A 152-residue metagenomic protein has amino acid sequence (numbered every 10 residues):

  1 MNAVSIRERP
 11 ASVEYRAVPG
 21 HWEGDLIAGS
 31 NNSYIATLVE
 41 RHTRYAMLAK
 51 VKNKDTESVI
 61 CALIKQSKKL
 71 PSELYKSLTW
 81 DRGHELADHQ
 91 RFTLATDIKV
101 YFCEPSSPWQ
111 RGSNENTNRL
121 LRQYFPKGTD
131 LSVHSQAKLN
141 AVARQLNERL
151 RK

Functional and structural regions predicted by a protein language model:
M1-A36: Mobile-element integrase/transposase regions, centering on the N-terminal DNA-binding/Zn-coordinating module
A17-P19, S30-S33, H42, S72-E73 (+1 more regions): Short gly/pro-enriched beta-turn/loop segments at secondary-structure junctions
D25, L38, R44, L63 (+4 more regions): Mobile genetic element proteins and their domesticated derivatives, centered on retroelements and DNA transposons
A28-N31, L48-S72: Active-site beta-loop-alpha junctions of metal-dependent nucleic acid enzymes, especially the RNase H-like/DDE
Y34, D88-R91, S113: Short, well-ordered secondary-structure micro-motifs
E73-L86: Acidic/histidine-rich, metal-coordinating catalytic segments
T93-K152: Charged alpha-helix within mobile-element recombinases
